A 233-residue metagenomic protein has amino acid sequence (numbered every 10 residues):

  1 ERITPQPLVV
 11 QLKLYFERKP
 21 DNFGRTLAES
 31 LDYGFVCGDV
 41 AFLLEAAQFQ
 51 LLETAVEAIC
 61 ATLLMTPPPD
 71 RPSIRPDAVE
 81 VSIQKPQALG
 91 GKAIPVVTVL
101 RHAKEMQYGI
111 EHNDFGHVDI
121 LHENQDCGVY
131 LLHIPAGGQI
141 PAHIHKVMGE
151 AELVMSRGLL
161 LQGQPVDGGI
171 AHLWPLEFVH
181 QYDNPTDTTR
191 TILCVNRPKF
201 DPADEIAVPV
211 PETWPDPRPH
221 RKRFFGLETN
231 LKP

Functional and structural regions predicted by a protein language model:
E1-G116, H122, C127-V129, R197-D201 (+1 more regions): N-terminal, polar/charged subdomain of small-to-medium soluble alpha/beta proteins
V96, V129-H133, A151, A171-L173: Conserved hydrophobic/aromatic beta-strand scaffold that supports enzyme active sites
H122, G128, P135-H143: Regulatory nucleotide-sensing modules
A136, H145-Q162: Glycine- and acidic-residue-biased ligand/ion/polar-headgroup-sensing regions
A151, D187-V208: A short hydrophobic beta-strand segment most commonly corresponding to one strand of the jelly-roll/cupin
L160-H180: Short acidic-glycine-tyrosine-enriched beta hairpin
H180-D187: Asparagine-centered strand-capping/turn motif at beta-strand->loop junctions
